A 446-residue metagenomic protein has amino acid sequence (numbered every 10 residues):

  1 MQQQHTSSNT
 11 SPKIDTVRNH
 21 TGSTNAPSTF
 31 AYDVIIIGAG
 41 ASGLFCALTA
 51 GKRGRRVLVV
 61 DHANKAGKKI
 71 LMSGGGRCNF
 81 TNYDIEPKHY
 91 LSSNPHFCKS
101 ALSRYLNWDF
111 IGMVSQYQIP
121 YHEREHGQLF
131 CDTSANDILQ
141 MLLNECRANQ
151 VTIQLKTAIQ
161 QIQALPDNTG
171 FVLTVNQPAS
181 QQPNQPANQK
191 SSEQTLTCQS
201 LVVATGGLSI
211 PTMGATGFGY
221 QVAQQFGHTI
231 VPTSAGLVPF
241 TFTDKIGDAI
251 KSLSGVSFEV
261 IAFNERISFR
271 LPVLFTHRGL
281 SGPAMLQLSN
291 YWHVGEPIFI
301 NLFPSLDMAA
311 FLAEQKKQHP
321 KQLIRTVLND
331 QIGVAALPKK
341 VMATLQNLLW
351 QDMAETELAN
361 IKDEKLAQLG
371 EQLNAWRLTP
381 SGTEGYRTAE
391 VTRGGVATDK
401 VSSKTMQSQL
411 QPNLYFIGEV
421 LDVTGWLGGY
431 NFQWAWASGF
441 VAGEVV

Functional and structural regions predicted by a protein language model:
F30-Y32, K190-S200, F269: Core beta-strand elements of the Rossmann-like FAD/NAD(P) dinucleotide-binding domain in flavoenzyme oxidoreductases
Y32-V59, A442-G443: N-terminal Rossmann-like FAD-binding beta1-loop-alpha1 element of flavoenzymes
I35-I37, L196-T212, V273-T276: Short hydrophobic core segments
G51-G75: Glycine-rich FAD pyrophosphate-binding loop
N64-A66, L71-M72, F80-P87, T229-P232 (+1 more regions): An anion/pyrophosphate-binding glycine-rich loop and adjacent beta-alpha core in soluble alpha-beta enzymes
R77-E125: Glycine-rich active-site loop/strand segments that organize a redox cofactor
L155-T157, T344-T424: A glycine-rich dinucleotide-binding beta-alpha-beta segment and adjacent secondary-structure elements that constitute
L155-T169: A conserved short coil-to-beta-strand element within the FAD-binding core of flavoproteins
